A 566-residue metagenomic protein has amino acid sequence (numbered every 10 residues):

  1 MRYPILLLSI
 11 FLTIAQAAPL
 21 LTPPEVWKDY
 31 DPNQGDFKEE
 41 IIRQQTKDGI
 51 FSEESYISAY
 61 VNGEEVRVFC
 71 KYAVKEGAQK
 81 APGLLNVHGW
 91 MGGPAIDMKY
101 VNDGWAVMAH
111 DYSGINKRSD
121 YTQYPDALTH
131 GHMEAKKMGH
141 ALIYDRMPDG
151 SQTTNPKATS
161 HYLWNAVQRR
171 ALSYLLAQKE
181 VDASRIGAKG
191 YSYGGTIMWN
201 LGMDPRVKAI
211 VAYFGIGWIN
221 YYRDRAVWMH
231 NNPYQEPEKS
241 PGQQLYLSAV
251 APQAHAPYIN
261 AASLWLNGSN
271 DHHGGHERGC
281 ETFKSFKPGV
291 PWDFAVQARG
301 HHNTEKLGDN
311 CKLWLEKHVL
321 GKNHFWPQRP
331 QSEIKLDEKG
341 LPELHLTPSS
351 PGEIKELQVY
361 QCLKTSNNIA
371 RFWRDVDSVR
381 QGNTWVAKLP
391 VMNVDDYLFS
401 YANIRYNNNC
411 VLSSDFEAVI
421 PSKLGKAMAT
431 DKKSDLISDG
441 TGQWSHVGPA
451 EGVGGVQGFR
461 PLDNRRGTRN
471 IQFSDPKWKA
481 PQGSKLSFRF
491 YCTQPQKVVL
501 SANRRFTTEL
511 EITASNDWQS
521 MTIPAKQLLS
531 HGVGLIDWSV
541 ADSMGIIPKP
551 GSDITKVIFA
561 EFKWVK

Functional and structural regions predicted by a protein language model:
D31-A78: N-terminal cap/lid segment of alpha/beta-hydrolase-fold proteins
P94-A95, K99-A166, G217-N231: Cap/lid segment of the alpha/beta-hydrolase catalytic domain
R169-P233: Primarily recognizes the serine-hydrolase "nucleophile elbow" in alpha/beta-hydrolase and SGNH/GDSL folds
Y222-K284: The feature captures the conserved acid-bearing segment of alpha/beta-hydrolase catalytic domains
F286-N303: Catalytic histidine neighborhood in serine/cysteine hydrolases with alpha/beta-hydrolase-type architecture
E316-Q361, R374-T384, K388, D431-D435 (+2 more regions): Surface beta-strand/loop "capping" patches
P421-G455: Extracellular carbohydrate-recognition regions
G452-G455, R460-G534, V540, P548-I558 (+1 more regions): Extracellular ligand-binding interfaces
